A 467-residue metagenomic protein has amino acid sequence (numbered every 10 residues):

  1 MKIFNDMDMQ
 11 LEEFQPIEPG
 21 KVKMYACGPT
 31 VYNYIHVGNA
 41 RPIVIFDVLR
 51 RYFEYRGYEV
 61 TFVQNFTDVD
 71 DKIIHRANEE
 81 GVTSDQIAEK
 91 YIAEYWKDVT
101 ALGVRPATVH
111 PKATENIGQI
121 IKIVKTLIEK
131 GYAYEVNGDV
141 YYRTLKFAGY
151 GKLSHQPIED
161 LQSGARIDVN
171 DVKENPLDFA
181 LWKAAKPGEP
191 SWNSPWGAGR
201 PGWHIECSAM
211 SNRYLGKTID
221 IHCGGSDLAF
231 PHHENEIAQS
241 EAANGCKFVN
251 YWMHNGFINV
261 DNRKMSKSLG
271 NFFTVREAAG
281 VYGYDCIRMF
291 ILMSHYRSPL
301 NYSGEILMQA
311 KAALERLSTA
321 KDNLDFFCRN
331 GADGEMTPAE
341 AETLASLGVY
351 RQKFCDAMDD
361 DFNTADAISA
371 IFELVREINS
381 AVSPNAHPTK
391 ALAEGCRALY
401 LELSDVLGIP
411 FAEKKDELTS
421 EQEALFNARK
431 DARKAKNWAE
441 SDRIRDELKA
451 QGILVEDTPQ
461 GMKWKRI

Functional and structural regions predicted by a protein language model:
M1-Y32, I43, D47, T61 (+2 more regions): Alpha-helical recognition segments enriched in aromatics with Gly/Pro capping that present substrate-recognition
D8-E13, I17-R105, V455, Q460-W464: N-terminal, positively charged nucleic-acid-binding surface of large information/translation enzymes
F66-D70, I92-Y95, R105-I120, G138-F147: Short, glycine/charge-rich beta-strand/loop segments that flank catalytic centers and engage negatively charged groups
T108-P111, H222-G224, K390: Short catalytic-loop micro-motif centered on adjacent basic/acidic residues
K264, N271-I467: Structural preference for alpha-helix termini/caps and helix-kink/transition segments
